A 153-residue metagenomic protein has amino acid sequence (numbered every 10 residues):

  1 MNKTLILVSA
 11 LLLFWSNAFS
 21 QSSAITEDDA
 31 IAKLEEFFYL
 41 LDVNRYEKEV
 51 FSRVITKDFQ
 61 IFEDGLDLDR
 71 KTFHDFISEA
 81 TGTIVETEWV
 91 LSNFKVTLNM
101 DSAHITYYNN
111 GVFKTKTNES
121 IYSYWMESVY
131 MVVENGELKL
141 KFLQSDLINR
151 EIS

Functional and structural regions predicted by a protein language model:
N2-V8: Sec-dependent signal peptide recognition, specifically the positively charged N-region followed immediately by
L13-V54: Short, low-complexity N-terminal intrinsically disordered segments enriched in polar/charged residues
E27, V96-H104, N118, M131-K139: A short, structured loop/turn motif at beta-sheet edges
E47-N99: A solvent-exposed, acidic/Ser-Thr-rich amphipathic alpha-helical stretch
I55, N109-G111, Q144: Short beta-strand segments enriched in hydrophobic/aromatic residues within well-folded beta-rich domains
G82-I84, G111-Y122: Short, cysteine-centered beta-strand-loop-beta hairpins and adjacent loop/turn segments enriched in charged/polar
T87, D101-G111: A short hydrophobic beta-strand element
Y124-S153: Short beta-strand edge/turn micro-motifs at domain boundaries
